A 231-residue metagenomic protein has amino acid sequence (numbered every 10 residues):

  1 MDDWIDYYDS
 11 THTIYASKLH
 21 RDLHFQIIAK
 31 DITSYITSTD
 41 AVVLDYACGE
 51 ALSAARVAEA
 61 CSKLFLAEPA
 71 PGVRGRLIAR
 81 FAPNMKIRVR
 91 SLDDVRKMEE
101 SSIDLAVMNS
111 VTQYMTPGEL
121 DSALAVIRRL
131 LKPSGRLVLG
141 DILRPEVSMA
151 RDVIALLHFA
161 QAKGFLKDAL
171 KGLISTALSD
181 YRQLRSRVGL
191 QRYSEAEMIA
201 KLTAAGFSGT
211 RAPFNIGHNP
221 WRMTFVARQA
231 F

Functional and structural regions predicted by a protein language model:
M1-I36, D40, E50-M85, V89-R96 (+1 more regions): Class I (Rossmann-like) S-adenosyl-L-methionine-dependent methyltransferase catalytic domain, capturing the SAM-binding
V42, K63, S102-D104: Structural signature of beta-strand start/N-cap positions in the alpha/beta core of ABC transporter nucleotide-binding
Y46: Conserved beta-strand/loop positions that form the S-adenosyl-L-methionine
V107: A conserved beta-strand element that flanks and buttresses the S-adenosyl-L-methionine
S110-V111: Short catalytic micro-motifs in class I SAM-dependent methyltransferases
T116-P117: Helix-capping/helix-break motifs at membrane-protein junctions, especially on the cytosolic side just before or after
D121-P133: A short glycine-rich, Lys/Arg-flanked "PGG" loop and its adjoining helix->strand segment in the class I
